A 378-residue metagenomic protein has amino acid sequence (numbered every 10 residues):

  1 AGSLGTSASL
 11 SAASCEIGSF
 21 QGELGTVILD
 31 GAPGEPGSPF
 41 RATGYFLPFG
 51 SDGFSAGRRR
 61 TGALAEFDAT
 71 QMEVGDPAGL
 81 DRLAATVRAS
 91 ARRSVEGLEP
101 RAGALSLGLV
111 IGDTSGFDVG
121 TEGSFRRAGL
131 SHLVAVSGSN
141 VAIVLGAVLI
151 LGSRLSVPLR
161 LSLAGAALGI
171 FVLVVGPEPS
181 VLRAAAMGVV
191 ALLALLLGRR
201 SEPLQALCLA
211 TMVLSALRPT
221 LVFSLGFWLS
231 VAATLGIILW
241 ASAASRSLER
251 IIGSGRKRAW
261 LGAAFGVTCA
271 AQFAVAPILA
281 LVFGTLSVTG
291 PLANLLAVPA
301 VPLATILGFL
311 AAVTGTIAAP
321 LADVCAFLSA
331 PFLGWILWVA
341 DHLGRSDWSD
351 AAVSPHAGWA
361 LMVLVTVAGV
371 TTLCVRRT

Functional and structural regions predicted by a protein language model:
A1-H132, V353: Membrane-interface helix/helix-cap signal primarily in integral membrane proteins
R93, G108, G123, L168 (+5 more regions): Short amphipathic alpha-helical coupling elements at transmembrane boundaries
D118-G290, S354-T378: Hydrophobic alpha-helical transmembrane segments in multi-pass membrane proteins
L168, Q272, T305-G308, L337: Helical transmembrane-bundle signal
L279-A326: Hydrophobic alpha-helical transmembrane segments of integral membrane proteins
G315, A319-T378: C-terminal regulatory/interaction regions
